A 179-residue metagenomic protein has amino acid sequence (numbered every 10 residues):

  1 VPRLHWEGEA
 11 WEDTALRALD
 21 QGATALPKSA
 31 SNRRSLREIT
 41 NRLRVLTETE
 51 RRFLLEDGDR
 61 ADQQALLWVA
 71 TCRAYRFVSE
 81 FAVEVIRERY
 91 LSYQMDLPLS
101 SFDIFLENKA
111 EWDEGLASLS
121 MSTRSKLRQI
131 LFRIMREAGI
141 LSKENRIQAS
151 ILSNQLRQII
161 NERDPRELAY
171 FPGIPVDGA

Functional and structural regions predicted by a protein language model:
V1-A65: Eukaryotic partner-binding/assembly regions in large regulatory complexes
V1-L4, T71-C72, R76, F81 (+1 more regions): Leucine-rich, amphipathic alpha-helical/linker segments
G8-W11, R73-S79, F105-K109: Helix-boundary capping/turn motifs
R51-L55, S92-L99, E114-L119, R146: Short acidic alpha-helical/loop segments enriched in Asp/Glu that coordinate divalent cations
L67-W68, R73-D96: Positively charged, polyanion-binding regions of nucleic-acid-associated proteins
P98-W112: DNA-recognition alpha helix
A117-A179: Accessory, usually C-terminal, subdomains that scaffold auxiliary metal cofactors
